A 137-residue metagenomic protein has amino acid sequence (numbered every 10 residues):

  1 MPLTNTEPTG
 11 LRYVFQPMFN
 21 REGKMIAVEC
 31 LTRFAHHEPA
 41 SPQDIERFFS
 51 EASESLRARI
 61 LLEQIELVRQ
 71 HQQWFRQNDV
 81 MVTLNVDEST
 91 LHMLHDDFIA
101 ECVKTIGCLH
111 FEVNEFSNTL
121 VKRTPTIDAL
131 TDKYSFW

Functional and structural regions predicted by a protein language model:
M1-T105: Bacterial c-di-GMP phosphodiesterase EAL domain
E101-W137: The catalytic core of metal-dependent phosphodiesterases that act on cyclic dinucleotides
